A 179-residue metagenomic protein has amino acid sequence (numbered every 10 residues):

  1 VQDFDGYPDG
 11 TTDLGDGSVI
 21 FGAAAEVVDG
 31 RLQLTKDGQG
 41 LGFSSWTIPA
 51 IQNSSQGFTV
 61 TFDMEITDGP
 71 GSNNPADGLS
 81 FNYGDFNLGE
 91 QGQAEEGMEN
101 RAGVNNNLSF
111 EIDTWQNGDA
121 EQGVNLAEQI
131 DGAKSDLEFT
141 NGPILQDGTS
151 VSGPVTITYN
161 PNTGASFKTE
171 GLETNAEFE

Functional and structural regions predicted by a protein language model:
V1-E179: Polar, low-complexity loop segments and adjacent catalytic/binding residues used for recognizing and processing sugar
